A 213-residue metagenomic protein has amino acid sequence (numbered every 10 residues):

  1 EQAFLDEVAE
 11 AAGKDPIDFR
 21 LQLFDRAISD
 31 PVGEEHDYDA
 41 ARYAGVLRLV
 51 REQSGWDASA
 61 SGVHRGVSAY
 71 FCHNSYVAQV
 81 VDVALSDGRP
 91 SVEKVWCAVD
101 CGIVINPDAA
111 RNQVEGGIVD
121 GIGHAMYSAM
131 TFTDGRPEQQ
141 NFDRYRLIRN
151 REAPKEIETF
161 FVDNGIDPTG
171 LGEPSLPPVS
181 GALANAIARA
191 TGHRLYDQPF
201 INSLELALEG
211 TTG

Functional and structural regions predicted by a protein language model:
E1-G213: Cofactor-binding beta-sheet edge motifs in enzyme active sites
